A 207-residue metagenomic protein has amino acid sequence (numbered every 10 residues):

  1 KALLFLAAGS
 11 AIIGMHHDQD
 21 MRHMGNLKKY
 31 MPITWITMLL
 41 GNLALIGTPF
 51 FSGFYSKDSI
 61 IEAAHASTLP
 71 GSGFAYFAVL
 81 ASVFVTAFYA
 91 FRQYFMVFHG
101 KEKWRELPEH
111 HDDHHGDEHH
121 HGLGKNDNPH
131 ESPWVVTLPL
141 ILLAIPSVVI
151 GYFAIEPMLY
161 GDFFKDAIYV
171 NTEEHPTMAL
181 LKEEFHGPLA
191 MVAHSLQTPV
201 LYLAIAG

Functional and structural regions predicted by a protein language model:
K1-M21: Alpha-helical multi-pass transmembrane bundles of energy-transducing inner-membrane proteins
A2, T37-S52, I155, L159-Y160 (+1 more regions): Alpha-helical transmembrane segments of integral membrane proteins, especially early/N-terminal helices
F5, Y76-K125, V200-G207: Predominantly late transmembrane helices and immediately cytosolic-facing juxtamembrane segments
A8, H17, K29-Y30, L45-P49 (+6 more regions): Short, well-ordered loop/turn and helix-capping segments at boundaries between secondary-structure elements and domains
M15-F51, G73-S82, P108-V149: Interfacial and helix-entry/exit segments of alpha-helical transmembrane bundles in multi-pass inner-membrane proteins
M21, T37, R92, K103-L107 (+2 more regions): Acidic/polar loop patches that form or flank catalytic/metal-binding clefts of enzymes that bind anionic ligands
S56-S67, P157-A193: Membrane-interfacial helical/loop segments at transmembrane boundaries in membrane proteins
T137-F153, M158, H186-G207: Glycine- and aromatic-enriched alpha-helical transmembrane segments of multi-pass membrane proteins
